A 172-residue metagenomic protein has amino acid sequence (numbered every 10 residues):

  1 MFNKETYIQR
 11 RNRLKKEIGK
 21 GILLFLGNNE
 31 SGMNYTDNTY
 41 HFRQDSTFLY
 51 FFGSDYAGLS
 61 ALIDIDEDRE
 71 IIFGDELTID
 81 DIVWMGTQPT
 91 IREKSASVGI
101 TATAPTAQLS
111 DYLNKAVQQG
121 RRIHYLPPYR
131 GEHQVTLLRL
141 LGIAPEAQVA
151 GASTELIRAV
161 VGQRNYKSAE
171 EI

Functional and structural regions predicted by a protein language model:
M1-I71, D75-H124, R130-G131: Terminal domain-start leader segments
T6, A104-I172: Flexible, acidic/His-enriched mid-domain "rim/lid" segments that flank
